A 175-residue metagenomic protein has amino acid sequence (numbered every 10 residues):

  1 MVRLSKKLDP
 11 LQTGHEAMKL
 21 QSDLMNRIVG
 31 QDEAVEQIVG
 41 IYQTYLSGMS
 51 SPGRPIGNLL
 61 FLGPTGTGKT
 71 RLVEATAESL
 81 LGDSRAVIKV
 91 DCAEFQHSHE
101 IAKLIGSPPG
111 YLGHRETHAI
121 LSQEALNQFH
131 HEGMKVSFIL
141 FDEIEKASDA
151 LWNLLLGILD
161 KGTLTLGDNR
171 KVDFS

Functional and structural regions predicted by a protein language model:
M1-S175: AAA+ P-loop NTPase nucleotide-binding core of proteostasis motors
